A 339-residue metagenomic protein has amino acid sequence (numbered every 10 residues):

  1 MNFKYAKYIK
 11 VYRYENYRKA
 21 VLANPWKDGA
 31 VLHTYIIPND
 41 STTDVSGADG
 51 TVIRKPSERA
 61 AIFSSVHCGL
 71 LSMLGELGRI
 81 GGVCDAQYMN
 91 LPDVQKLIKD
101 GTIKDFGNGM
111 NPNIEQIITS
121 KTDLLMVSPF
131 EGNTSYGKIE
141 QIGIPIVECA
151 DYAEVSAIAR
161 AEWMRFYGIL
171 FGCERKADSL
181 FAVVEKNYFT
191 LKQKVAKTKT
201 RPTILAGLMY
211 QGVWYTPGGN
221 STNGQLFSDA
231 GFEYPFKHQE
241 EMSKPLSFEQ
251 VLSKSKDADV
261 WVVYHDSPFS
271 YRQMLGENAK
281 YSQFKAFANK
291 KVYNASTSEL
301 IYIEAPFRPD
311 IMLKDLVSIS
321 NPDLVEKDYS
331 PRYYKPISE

Functional and structural regions predicted by a protein language model:
M1-C68, K176-L205, I319, L324-E339: Bacterial Sec-exported substrate-binding components of ABC uptake systems
R18, L22, W26-I118, L124-E131: A short, structured surface patch at a secondary-structure boundary
G50, K55-R59, G69-L70, T102-N108 (+7 more regions): Second-shell loop/turn segments in exported
E58, C68-S72, E115-T119, G137 (+12 more regions): Solvent-exposed, polar/charged alpha-helical surfaces in well-ordered, non-transmembrane soluble domains, broadly
R59-I62, R79-V83, L124-S128, I146-C149 (+5 more regions): Structural recognition of the beta-strand scaffold that forms the well-ordered cores of secreted hydrolase catalytic
S64, E154, I158-S179, V183 (+1 more regions): Structured C-terminal subdomain patch of bacterial secreted/periplasmic proteins
H67, V83-D93, T134-Y136, A150-M164 (+1 more regions): Extracytoplasmic ligand-binding site segments that recognize negatively charged/polar headgroups
K186-N187, L191-L275: Flexible, glycine-rich surface segments
